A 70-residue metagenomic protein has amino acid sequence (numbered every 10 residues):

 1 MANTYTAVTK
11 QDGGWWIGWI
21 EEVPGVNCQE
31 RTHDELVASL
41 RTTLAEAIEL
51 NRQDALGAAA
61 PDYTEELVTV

Functional and structural regions predicted by a protein language model:
M1-T6, D34-V70: Short, charged, surface-exposed hinge/linker loops at domain edges that act as mobile lids or interdomain connectors
T9-E21: Short aromatic-glycine-(Arg/Gly/Cys) micro-motifs in beta-strand/loop hairpins
W19, C28, Y63-T64: Intrinsically disordered, low-complexity regulatory regions of eukaryotic regulatory proteins
I20-V23, R41: ATP/adenylate-binding site constellation spanning eukaryotic-like Ser/Thr protein kinases, ABC-transporter
P24-E35: A short, exposed loop/beta-hairpin motif centered on an aromatic-Gly-Thr core
